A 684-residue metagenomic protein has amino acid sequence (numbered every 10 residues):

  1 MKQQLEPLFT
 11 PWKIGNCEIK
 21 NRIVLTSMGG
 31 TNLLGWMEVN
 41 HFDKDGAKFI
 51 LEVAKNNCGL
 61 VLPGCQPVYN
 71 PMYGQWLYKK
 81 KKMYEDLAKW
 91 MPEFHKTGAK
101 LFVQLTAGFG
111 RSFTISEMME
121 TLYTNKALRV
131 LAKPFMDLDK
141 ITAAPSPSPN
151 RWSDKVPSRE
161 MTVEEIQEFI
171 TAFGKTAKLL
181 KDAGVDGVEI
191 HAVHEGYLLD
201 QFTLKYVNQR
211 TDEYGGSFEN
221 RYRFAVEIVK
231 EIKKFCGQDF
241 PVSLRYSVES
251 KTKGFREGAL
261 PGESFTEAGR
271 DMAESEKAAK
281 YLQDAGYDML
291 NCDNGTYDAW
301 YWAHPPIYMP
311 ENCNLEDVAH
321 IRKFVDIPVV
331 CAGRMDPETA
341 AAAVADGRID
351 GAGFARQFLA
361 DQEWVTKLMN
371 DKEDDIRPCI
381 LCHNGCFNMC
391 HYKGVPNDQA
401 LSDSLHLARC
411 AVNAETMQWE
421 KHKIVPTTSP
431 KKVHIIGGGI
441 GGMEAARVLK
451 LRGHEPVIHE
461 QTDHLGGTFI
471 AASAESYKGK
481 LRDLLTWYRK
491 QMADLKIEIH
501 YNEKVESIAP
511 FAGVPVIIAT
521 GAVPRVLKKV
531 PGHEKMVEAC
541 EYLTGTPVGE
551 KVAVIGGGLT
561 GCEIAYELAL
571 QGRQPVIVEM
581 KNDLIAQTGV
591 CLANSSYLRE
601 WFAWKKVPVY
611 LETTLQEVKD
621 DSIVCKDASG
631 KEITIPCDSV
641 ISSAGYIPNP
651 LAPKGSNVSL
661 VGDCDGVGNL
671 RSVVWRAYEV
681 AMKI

Functional and structural regions predicted by a protein language model:
M1-I436, I440, E444, V448-L451 (+1 more regions): Flavin-dependent oxidoreductase catalytic cores
W36-N40, P305, Q587-C591, R671-S672: Short, solvent-exposed loop/turn segments at secondary-structure boundaries
L290, I321, A343, A355 (+8 more regions): Hydrophobic, well-ordered secondary-structure elements that form the walls of internal hydrophobic environments
G333, L485, Y501-K504, E538-C540 (+3 more regions): Short loop/edge segments at beta-strand edges and connector loops that shape dinucleotide/nucleotide cofactor-binding
D350-F354, E373-R377, M536-A539, P575-V578 (+1 more regions): Short hydrophobic/aromatic-enriched beta-strand-loop microsegments
T427-Q461, H500-V514, A519-V530, A539-V590 (+2 more regions): Rossmann-like dinucleotide/flavin-binding elements
E455-L495, E567-T614: Rossmann-like dinucleotide-binding cores of NAD(P)H-dependent redox enzymes
